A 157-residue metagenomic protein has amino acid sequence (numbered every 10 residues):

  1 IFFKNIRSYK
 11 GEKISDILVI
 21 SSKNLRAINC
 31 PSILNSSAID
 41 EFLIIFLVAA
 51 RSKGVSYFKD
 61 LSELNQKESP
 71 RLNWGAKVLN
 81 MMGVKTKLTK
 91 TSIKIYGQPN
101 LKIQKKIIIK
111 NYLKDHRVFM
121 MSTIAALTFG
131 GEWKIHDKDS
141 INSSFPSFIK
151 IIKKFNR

Functional and structural regions predicted by a protein language model:
I1-R157: Short, structured segments at the rim of ligand-binding sites
